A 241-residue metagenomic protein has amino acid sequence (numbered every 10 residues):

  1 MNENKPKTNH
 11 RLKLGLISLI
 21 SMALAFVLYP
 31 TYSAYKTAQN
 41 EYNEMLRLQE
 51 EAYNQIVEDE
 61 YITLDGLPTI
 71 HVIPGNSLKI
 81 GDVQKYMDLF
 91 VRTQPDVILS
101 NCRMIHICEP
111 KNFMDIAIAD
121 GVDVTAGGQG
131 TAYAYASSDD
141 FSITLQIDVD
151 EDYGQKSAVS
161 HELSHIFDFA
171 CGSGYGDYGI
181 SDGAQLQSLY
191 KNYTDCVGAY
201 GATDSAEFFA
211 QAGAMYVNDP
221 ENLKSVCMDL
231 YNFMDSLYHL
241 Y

Functional and structural regions predicted by a protein language model:
N2, N9-S18, F26-Y135, D139-F141: A metal-dependent hydrolase signature that marks the N-terminal structural subdomain at the beginning of catalytic folds
N2-N4, C196: Short, hydrophobic/aliphatic alpha-helical segments
K5-P6, S157: Generic early N-terminus positional signal peaking at residue ~5-7
P68-I80, L99-Y241: Active-site-flanking segments in enzyme catalytic domains
